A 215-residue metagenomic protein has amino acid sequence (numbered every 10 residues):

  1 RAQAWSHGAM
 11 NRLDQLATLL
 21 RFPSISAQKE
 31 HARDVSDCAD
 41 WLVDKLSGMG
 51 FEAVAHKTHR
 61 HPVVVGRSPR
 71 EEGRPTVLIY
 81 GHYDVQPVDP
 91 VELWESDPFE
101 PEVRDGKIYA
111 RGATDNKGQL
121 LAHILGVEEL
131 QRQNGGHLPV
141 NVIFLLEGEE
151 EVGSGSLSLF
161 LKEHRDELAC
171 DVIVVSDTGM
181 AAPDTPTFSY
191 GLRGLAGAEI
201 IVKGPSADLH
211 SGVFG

Functional and structural regions predicted by a protein language model:
A2-V91: N-terminal helical capping/dimerization or prosegment-like subdomains of hydrolases acting on amide or phosphate bonds
R74-L146: Active-site metal-coordination/substrate-binding segment of hydrolases, especially metallo-dependent peptidases
I108-A110, S206-G212: Short small-residue beta-strand/loop micro-motif enriched in glycine and branched aliphatics
N116-G191: Acidic/histidine-rich catalytic neighborhood of metal-dependent amide-processing enzymes
A181, Y190, G197, S211-G215: Acidic-enriched catalytic cores of C-N bond-cleaving enzymes acting on peptides and small amides
T187-K203: Flexible glycine/proline-rich, aromatic-decorated loop/lid segments
